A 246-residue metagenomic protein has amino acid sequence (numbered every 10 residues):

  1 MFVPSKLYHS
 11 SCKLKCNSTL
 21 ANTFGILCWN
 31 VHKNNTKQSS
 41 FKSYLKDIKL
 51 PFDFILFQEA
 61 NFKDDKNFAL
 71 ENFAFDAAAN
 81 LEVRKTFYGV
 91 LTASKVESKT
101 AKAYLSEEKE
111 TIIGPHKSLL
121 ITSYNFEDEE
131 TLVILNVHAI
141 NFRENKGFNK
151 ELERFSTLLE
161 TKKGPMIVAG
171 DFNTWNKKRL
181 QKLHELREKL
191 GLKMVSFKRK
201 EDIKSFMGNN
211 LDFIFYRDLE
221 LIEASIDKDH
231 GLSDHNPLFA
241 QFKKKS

Functional and structural regions predicted by a protein language model:
M1-L14, E160-M166, F172-S246: Metal-dependent phosphoester-hydrolase catalytic domains
M1-S11, F54-T131, I226-D229: Structured beta-strand-rich core segments of catalytic domains in phosphoester-bond hydrolases
V3-P4, S11-S43, I48-P51, F57-Q58 (+1 more regions): Hydrophobic, well-ordered secondary-structure scaffolds
T23-S39, L81-E82, K109-I113, N141-E144: Acidic/histidine-rich helix-loop elements that form or flank divalent-metal/phosphate-binding sites at the catalytic
F24-V31, L45-K66, T122, I134-V137 (+4 more regions): Active-site beta-strand/loop signature of hydrolases that rely on acidic residues for catalysis
Q38-Y44, N61-N72, R84-T86, K177-E185 (+1 more regions): Metal-dependent catalytic neighborhoods of phosphoester/phosphodiester hydrolases
D128-L132, V137-N145: Metal-dependent phosphoester/phosphodiester hydrolase catalytic core
F148-F155, K182-L183: Charged helix-capping and loop-helix junction motifs
